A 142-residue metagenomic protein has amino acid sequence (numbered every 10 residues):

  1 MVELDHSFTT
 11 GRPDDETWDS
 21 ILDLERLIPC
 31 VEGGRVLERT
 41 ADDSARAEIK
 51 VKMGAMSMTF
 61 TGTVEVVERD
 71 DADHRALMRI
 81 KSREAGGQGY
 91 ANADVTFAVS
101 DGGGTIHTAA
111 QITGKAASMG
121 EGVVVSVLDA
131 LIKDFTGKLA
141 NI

Functional and structural regions predicted by a protein language model:
M1-S44, E48: Hydrophobic ligand-binding cavity/cleft-lining segments
E3-D5, T59-T63, G89-V95: Short, surface-exposed coil-to-beta transition loops
S7-G11, K52, E65, T96-A98 (+1 more regions): Generic structural detector for well-ordered beta-strands
P13-D19, V123, V127, L131: Short amphipathic alpha-helical segments
E38-S82: Glycine-rich portal/gate segments that line the openings of hydrophobic small-molecule binding cavities
E68, L77, K81-V127: Beta-strand/loop substructures that line and gate deep hydrophobic ligand-binding cavities in soluble
G137-I142: Short, highly charged C-terminal tails/helix-capping segments
